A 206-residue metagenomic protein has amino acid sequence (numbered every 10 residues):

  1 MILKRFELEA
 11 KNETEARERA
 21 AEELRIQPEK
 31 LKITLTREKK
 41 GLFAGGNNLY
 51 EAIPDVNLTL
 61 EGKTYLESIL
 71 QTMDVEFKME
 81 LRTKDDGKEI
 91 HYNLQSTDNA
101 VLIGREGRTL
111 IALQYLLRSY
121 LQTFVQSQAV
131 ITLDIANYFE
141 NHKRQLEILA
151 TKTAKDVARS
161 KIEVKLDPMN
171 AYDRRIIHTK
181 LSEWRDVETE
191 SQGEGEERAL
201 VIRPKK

Functional and structural regions predicted by a protein language model:
M1-K206: RNA-contacting regions in translation and RNA-metabolism proteins, encompassing KH/S1 modules where present
